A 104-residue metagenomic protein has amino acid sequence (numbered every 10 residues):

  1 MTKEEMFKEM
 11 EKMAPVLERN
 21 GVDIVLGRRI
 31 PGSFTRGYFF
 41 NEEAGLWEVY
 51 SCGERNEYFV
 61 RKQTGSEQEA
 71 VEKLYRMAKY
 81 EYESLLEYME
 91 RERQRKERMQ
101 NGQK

Functional and structural regions predicted by a protein language model:
M1, F59-G65: Short, exposed beta-strand "edge-strand" segments with a Pro/Gly-rich flavor and a Y/T-containing core
M1-P31: Negatively charged, low-complexity tracts enriched in Asp/Glu with abundant Ser/Thr
M13, I24, E42-G45, V49-G53 (+2 more regions): Amphipathic, alpha-helical segments enriched in basic
V22, R29, F59-R61, R76 (+1 more regions): Generic alpha-helix signal with a bias toward terminal, lower-confidence helices and secondary-structure junctions
G27, P31-F34, Y38, R91-R98: Short, surface-exposed, charged/polar-biased interaction segments
I30-F59, M77: Short aromatic-glycine-(Arg/Gly/Cys) micro-motifs in beta-strand/loop hairpins
Q63-Y80: A short, charged, amphipathic alpha-helix used as a generic interaction element across diverse proteins
E81-K104: Intrinsically disordered, low-complexity charged/polar segments
